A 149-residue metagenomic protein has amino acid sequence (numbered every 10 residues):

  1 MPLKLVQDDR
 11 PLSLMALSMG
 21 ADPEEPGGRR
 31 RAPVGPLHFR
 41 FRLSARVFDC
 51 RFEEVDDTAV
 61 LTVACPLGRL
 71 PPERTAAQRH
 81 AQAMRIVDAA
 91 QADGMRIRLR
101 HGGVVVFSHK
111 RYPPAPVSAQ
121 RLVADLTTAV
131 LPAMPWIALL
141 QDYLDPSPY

Functional and structural regions predicted by a protein language model:
M1-V55, A92, R98-R100: Charge-rich, low-complexity N-terminal segments
L37, A59-L61, G103-V105: Hydrophobic residues embedded in beta-strands of well-ordered beta-sheets
R42-A45, A64-R69, H109-P114: Secondary-structure transition/turn motif
F48-P71: A short acidic-to-branched-hydrophobic micro-motif
A64-V104: Short, internal acidic amphipathic alpha-helical interface segments that mediate docking to partner proteins
I97-T128: A short, solvent-exposed beta-edge/loop patch
A129-L139: Amphipathic, Lys/Arg-enriched alpha-helical patches that create a basic surface for binding polyanionic ligands
L140-Y149: Short, highly charged C-terminal tails/helix-capping segments
